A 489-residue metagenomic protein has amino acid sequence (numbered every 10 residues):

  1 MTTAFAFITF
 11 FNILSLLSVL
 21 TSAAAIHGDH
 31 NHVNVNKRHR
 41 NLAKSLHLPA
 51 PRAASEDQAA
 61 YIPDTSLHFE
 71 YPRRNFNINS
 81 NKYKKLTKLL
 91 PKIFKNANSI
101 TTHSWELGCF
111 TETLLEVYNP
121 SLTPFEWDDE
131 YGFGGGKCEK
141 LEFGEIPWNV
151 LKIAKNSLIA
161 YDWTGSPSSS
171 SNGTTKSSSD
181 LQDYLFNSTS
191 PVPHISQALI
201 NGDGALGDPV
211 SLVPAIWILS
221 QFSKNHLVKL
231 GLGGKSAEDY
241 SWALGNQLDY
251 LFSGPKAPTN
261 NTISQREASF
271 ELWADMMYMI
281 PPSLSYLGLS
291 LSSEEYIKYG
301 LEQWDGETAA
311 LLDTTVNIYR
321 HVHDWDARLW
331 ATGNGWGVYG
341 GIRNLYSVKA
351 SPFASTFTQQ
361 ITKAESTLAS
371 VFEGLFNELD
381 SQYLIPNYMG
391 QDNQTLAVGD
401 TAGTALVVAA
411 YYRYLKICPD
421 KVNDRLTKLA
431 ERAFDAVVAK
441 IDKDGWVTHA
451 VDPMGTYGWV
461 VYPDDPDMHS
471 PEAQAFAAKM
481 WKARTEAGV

Functional and structural regions predicted by a protein language model:
M1-D29: Fungal secretory targeting signals
F5, N75-F94, I200-L206, E267-D275 (+1 more regions): Short, charged N-terminal helix-start/capping segments
V19-L46, R52: N-terminal extracellular "head" region immediately following the signal peptide in secreted fungal cell-surface proteins
H39-C109, T113-A215, L219-D239, G254 (+3 more regions): CBM-like carbohydrate-recognition segments
I93-A97, L244, L251, E307 (+2 more regions): A generic structural signal for nonpolar/aromatic side chains embedded in well-ordered alpha-helices
W242-T262, G300-E302, G306-A309: Short, charged, amphipathic alpha-helices and their helix-cap/turn boundaries
Y250, G254-Y286: Flexible, glycine-rich active-site loops centered on histidine and acidic residues that chelate a metal or position
E271-V408, D420-D452, M468, E472 (+1 more regions): Extended ligand-binding clefts on enzyme/binding-domain cores
